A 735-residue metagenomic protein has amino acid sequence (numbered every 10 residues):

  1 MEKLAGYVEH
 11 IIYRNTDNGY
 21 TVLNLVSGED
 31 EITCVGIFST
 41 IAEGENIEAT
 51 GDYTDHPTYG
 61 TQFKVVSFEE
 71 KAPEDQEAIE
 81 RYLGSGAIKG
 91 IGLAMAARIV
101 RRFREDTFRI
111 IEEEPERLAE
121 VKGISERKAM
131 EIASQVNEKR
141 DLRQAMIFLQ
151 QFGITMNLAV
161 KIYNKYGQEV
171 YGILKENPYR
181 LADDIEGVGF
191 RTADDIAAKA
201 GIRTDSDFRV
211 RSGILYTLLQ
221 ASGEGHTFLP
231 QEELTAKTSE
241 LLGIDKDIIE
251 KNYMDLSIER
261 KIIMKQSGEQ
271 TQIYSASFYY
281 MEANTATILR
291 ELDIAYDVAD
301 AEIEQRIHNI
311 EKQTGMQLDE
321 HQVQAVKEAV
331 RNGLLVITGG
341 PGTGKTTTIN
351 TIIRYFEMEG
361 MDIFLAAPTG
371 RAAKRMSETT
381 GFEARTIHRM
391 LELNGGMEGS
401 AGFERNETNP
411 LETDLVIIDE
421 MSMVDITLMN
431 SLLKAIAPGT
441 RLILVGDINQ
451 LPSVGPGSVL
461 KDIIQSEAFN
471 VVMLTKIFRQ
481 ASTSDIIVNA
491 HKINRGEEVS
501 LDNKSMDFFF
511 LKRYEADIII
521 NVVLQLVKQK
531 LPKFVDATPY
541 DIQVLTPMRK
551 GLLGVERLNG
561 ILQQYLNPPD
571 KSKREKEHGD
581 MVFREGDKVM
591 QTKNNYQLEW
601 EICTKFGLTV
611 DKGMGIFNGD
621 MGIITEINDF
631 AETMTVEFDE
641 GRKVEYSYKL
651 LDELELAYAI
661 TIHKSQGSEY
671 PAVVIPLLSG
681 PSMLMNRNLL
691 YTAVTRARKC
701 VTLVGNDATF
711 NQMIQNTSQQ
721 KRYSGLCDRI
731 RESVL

Functional and structural regions predicted by a protein language model:
M1-E302: Accessory, non-ATPase domains that flank or precede helicase/AAA+ motor cores in DNA-metabolism machines
G44-N46, G586, G619: Loop/turn positions that initiate beta-strands
A87, E120, G339, A367 (+1 more regions): The Walker A (P-loop) glycine that initiates the GxxxxGKT/S ATP-binding motif of P-loop NTPases
Q266-G340, T347: Pre-Walker A segment
L335-S377, V445, F508-R513, K530-G551: Conserved RecA-like ASCE P-loop NTPase motor core of nucleic-acid helicases/translocases
T351, Y355, E359-M361, G370-S377 (+7 more regions): Conserved helicase motor core of SF1/SF2 NTP-dependent helicases
I448-M614: Conserved helicase motor core of P-loop NTPases
D611, N618-L735: C-terminal accessory regions
